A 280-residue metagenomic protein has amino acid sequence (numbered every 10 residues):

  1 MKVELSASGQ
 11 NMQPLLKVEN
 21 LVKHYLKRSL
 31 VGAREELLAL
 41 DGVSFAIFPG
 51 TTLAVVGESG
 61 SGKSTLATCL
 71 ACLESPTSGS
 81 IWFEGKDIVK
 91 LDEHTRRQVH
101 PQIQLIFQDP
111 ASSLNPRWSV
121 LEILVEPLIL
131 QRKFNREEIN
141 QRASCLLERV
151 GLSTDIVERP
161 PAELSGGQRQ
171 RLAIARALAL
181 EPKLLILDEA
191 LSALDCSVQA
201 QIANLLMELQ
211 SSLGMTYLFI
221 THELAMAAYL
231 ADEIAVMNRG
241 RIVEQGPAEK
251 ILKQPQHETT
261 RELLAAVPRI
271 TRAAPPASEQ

Functional and structural regions predicted by a protein language model:
L30-R34, I88-Q104, E122, L130 (+1 more regions): ABC ATPase NBD coupling module
A71: Helix-to-loop junction immediately C-terminal to a conserved catalytic motif
D87, E138-D155, E208, L264-A265: Conserved ABC ATPase "signature" region
P160-L164, Q168: Conserved ABC ATPase signature
E181: Conserved catalytic motifs of ABC-family nucleotide-binding domains
Q245-G246: ABC ATPase "signature
